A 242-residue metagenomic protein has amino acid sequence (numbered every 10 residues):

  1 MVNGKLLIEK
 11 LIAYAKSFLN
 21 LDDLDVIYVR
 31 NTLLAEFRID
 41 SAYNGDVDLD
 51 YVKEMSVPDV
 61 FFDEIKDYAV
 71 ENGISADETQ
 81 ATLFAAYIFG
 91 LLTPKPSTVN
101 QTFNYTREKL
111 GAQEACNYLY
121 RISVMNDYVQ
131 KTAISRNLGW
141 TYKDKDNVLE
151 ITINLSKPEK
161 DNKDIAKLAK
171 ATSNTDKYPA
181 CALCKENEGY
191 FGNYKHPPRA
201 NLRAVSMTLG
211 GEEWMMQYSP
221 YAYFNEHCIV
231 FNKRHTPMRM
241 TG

Functional and structural regions predicted by a protein language model:
M1-R239: Active-site microenvironments that recognize anionic phosphate/pyrophosphate groups
